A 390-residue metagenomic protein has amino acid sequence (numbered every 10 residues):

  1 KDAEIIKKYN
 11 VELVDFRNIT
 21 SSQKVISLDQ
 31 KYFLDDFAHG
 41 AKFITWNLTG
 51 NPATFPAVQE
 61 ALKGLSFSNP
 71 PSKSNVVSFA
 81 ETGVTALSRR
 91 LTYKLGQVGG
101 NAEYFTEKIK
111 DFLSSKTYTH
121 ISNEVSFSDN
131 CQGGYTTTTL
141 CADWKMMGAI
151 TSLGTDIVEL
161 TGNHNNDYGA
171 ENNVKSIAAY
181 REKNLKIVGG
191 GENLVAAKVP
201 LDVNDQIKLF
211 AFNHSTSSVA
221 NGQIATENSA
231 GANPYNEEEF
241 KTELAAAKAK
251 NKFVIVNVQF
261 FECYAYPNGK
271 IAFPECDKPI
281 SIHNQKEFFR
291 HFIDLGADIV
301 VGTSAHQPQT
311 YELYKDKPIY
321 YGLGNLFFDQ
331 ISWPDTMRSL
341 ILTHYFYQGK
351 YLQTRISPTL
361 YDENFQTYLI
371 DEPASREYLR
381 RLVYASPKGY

Functional and structural regions predicted by a protein language model:
K1-P70: Exported/periplasmic ABC-transporter solute-binding proteins
G64-Y390: Acidic, metal/ion-coordinating pockets
